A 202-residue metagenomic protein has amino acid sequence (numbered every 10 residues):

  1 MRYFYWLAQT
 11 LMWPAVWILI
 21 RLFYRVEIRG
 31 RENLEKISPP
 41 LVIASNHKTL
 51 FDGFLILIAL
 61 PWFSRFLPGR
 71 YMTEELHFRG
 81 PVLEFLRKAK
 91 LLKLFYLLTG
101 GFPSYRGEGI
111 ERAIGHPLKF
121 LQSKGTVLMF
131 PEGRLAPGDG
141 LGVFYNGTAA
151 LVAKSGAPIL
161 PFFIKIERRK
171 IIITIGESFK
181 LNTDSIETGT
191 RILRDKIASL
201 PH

Functional and structural regions predicted by a protein language model:
R2-F23, W62, P81-T99, G115: Alpha-helical membrane-targeting segments
L7, E35, E108-H202: Non-catalytic C-terminal accessory region of glycerolipid acyltransferases and related lyso-lipid remodeling enzymes
V16-H47: Helix-to-loop junction immediately C-terminal to a conserved catalytic motif
I18-Y24, P103-G107, P137-D139: Short, flexible loop segments at the rims of nucleotide/cofactor-binding pockets, characterized by
V26, L50-F51, K170, R191: Soluble, non-transmembrane catalytic domains of enzymes that act on hydrophobic metabolites at membranes
I28, F95-Y96, I159, I175: Structural signal for hydrophobic
I28-R29, F102-Y105, L181: Short acidic-hydrophobic, aromatic-tinged amphipathic segments that line or gate anion-handling sites
K36-G107: Catalytic core of membrane glycerolipid acyltransferases/transacylases, capturing the structured, soluble-facing
